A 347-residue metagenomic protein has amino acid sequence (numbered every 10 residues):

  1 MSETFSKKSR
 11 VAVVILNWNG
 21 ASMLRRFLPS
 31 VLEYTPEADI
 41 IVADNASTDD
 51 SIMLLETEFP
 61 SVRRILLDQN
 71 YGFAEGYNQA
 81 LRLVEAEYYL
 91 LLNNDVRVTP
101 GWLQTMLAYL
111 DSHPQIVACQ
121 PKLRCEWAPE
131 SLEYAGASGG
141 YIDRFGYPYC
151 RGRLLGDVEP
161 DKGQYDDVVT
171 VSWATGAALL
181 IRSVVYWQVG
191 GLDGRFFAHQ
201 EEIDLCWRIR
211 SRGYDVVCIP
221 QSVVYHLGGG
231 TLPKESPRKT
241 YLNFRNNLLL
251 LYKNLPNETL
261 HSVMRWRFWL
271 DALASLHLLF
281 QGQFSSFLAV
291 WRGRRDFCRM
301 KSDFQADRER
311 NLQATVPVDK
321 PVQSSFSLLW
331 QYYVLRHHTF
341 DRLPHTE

Functional and structural regions predicted by a protein language model:
P29-A38: Short, acidic, metal-binding catalytic loop of nucleotide-sugar glycosyltransferases
S30, D44-M53, Q69: A conserved acidic beta->alpha catalytic loop
E37-A46, I65-L67: Short beta-strand/loop segment that forms part of the nucleotide-sugar
L66-V84, N94-V96, T105: Glycine-rich, basic loop-to-helix element that forms the pyrophosphate-binding segment of sugar-nucleotide handling
Y89: Short aromatic/hydrophobic "clamp" motif used to bind/position activated sugar donors
R97-Y147: Conserved donor NDP-sugar-binding/catalytic core segment of glycosyltransferases
D166-V223: A short, conserved alpha-helix in the catalytic core of glycosyltransferases
R212-E309, Q313-F326, W330: Active-site-adjacent helix/loop segment of glycosyltransferases that harbors family-specific signature motifs
